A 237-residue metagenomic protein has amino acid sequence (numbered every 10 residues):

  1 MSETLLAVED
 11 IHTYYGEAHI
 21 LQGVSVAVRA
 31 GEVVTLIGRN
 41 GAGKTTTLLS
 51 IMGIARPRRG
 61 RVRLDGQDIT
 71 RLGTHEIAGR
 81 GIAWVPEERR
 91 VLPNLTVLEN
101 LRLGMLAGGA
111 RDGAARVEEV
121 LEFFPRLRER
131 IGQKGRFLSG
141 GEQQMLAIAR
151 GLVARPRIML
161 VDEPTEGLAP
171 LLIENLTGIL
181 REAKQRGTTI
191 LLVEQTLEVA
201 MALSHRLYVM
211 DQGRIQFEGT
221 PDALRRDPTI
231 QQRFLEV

Functional and structural regions predicted by a protein language model:
G16, P57, L72, V97-A115 (+4 more regions): ABC-type ATPase nucleotide-binding domains, specifically the catalytic core motifs of the NBD
I37-R39: The feature captures the beta-strand-to-loop junction immediately N-terminal to the Walker
M52: Helix-to-loop junction immediately C-terminal to a conserved catalytic motif
R56, D68-R89, G113-V117, E129-G132 (+1 more regions): ABC ATPase NBD coupling module
G151-L152: ABC ATPase C-loop
M159-E163: Catalytic Walker B motif of ABC-type/P-loop ATPase nucleotide-binding domains
